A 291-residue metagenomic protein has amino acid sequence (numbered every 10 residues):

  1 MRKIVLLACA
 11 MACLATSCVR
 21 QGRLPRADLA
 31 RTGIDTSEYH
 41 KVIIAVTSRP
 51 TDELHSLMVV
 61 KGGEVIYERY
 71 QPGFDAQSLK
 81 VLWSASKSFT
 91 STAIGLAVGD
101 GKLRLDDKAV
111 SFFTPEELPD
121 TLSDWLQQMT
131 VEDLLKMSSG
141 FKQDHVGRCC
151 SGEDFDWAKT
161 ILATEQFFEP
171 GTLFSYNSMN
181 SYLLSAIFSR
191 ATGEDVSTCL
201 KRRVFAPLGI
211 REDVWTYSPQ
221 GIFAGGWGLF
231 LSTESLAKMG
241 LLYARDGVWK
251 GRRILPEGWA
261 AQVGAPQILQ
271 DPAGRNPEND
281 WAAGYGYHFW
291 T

Functional and structural regions predicted by a protein language model:
I4-C13: Sec-dependent N-terminal signal peptides
A15-P25: Bacterial Sec-dependent signal peptides at the C-terminal "C-region" and cleavage site
D28-V59: Beta-lactamase-like hydrolase cores
G63, K80-A109, L134, L184-F188 (+1 more regions): Active-site SXXK
D100-S139, A163, T192-W227, L231: Active-site helix/loop module of the DD-peptidase/beta-lactamase fold, centered on the serine-lysine SxxK catalytic
S139-S218: A small/polar active-site loop signature that marks catalytic segments
N180-I187, W227-V248: Active-site-proximal alpha-helical segments within enzyme catalytic domains
I210-E212, A261-T291: Active-site Gly/Thr loop motif
